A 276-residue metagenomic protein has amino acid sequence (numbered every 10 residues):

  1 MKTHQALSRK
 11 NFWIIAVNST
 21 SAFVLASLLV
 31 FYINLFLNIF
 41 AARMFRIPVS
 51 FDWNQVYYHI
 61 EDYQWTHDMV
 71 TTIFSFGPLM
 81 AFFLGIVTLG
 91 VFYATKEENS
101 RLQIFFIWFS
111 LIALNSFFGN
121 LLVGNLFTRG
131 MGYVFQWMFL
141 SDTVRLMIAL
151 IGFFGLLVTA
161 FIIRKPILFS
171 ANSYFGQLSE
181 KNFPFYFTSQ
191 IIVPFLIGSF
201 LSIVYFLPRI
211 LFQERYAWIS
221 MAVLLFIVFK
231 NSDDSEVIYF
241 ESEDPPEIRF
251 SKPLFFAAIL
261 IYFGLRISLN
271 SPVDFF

Functional and structural regions predicted by a protein language model:
M1-W13: Short, Lys/Arg-rich, polar N-terminal cytosolic tail immediately upstream of the first transmembrane signal-anchor
A22-T72: Small-residue-rich helix-interface/hinge motifs
D62-L168, F187-I197, L201, Y205 (+1 more regions): Metalloprotease/metallohydrolase-associated module, dominated by Zn2+-dependent proteases
Y93-Q103, A171-K181, Y239-P246: Membrane-interface helix-boundary motifs at transmembrane edges
G176-I192: Membrane-water interface at loop-to-transmembrane-helix junctions
N182, R209-S232: Hydrophobic alpha-helical transmembrane segments and immediately flanking/interface helices in integral membrane
E236-I259: Interfacial loop-to-transmembrane junctions
F263-F276: Juxtamembrane boundary at the C-terminal end of a transmembrane helix
